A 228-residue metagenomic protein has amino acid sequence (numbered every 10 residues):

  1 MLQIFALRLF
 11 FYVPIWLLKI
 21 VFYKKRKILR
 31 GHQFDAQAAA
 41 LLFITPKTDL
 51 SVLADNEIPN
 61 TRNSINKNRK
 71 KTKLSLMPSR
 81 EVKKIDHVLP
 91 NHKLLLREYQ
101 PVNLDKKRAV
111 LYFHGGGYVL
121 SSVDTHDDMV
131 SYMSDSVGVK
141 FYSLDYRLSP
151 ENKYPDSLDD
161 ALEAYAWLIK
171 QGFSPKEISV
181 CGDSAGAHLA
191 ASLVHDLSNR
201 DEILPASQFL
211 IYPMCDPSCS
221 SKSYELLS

Functional and structural regions predicted by a protein language model:
M1-E98: A glycine/proline-hinged amphipathic helix-loop "lid/cap" segment that gates access to hydrophobic ligand pockets
L2-V13, L17, E81-S228: Alpha/beta-hydrolase superfamily serine-hydrolase fold, recognizing
